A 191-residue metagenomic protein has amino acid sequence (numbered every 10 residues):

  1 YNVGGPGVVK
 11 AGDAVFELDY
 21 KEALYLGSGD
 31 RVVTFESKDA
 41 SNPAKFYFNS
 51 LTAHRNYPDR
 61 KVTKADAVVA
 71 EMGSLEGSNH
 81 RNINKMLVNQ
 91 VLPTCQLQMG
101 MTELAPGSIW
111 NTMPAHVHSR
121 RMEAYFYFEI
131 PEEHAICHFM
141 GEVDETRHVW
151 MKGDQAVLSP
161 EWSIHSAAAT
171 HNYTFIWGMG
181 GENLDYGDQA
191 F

Functional and structural regions predicted by a protein language model:
Y1-D13, M113-Q155: Glycine- and acidic-residue-biased ligand/ion/polar-headgroup-sensing regions
Y1-G4, K10-A11, F16-D59: Active-site microenvironments in enzyme catalytic cores
V15, A23-Y25, F46-F48, M99-E103 (+3 more regions): Conserved hydrophobic/aromatic beta-strand scaffold that supports enzyme active sites
D19-K38, L51, W150-H171, I176-G180: Conserved metal-binding segment of the jelly-roll/cupin
S28-D30, S37, F48-A53, L87-Q90 (+3 more regions): Short, structured patches in soluble enzyme cores that scaffold and shape functional sites
S41-N82, G141, I176-F191: Double-stranded beta-helix
S78-A124: A short glycine-rich, His/Asp/Glu-containing loop-to-beta-strand
A135-I136, H148, S166-A168, L184-G187: Short active-site-adjacent structural elements
